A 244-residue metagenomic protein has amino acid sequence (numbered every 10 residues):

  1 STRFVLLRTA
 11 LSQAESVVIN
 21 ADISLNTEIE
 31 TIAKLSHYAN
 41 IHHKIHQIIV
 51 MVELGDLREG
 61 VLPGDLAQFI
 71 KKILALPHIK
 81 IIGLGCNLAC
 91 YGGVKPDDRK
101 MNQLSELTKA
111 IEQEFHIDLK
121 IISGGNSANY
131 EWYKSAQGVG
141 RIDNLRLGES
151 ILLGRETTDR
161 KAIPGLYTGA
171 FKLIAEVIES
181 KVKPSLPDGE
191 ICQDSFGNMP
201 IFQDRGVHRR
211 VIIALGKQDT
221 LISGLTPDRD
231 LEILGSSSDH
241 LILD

Functional and structural regions predicted by a protein language model:
S1-A110, E114-F115: Active-site-proximal beta-alpha core segment in soluble small-molecule metabolic enzymes
M101-D244: Active-site anion/phosphate-binding pocket segments in diverse small-molecule metabolic enzymes
